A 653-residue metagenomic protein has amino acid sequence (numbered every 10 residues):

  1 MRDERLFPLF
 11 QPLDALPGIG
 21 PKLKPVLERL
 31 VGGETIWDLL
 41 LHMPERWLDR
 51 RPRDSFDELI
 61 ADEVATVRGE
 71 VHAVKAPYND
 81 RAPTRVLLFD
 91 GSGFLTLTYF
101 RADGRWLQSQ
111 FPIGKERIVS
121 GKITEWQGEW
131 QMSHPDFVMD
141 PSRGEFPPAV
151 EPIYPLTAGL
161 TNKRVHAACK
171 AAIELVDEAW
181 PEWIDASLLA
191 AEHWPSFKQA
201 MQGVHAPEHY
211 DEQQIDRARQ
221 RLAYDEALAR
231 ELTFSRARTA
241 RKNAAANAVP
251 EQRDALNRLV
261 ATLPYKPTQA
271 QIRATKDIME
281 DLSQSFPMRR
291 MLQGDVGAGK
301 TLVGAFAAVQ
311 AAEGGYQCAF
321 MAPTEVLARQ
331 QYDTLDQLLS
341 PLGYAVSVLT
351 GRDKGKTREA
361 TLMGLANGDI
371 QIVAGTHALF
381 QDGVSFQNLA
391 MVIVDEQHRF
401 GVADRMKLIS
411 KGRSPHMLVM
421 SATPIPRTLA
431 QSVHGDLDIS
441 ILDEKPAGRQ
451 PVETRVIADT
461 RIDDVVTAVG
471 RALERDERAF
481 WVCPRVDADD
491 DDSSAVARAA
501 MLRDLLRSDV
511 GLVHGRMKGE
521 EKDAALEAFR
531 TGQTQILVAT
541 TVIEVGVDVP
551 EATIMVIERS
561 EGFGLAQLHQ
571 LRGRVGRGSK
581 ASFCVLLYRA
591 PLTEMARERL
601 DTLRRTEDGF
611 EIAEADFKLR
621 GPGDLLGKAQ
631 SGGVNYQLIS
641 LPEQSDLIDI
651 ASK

Functional and structural regions predicted by a protein language model:
M1-P17, P25-V26: Extended, structured, electrostatic nucleic-acid-contact surfaces
P25-V26, V31, A244-L292: Conserved pre-motif I regulatory segment
E45-A65: Short boundary/loop segments of OB/S1/cold-shock single-stranded nucleic-acid-binding domains
A61-A82, G121: Structural detector for short beta-strands of small beta-barrel domains
P77-T262: Upstream accessory/linker segments immediately N-terminal to the RecA-like ATPase cores of bacterial MutS and a subset
R273, F286-D601: Inter-lobe coupling/hinge segments of SF2-like helicase ATPases
F583, P591-K653: C-terminal accessory region of SF2 helicases/translocases
